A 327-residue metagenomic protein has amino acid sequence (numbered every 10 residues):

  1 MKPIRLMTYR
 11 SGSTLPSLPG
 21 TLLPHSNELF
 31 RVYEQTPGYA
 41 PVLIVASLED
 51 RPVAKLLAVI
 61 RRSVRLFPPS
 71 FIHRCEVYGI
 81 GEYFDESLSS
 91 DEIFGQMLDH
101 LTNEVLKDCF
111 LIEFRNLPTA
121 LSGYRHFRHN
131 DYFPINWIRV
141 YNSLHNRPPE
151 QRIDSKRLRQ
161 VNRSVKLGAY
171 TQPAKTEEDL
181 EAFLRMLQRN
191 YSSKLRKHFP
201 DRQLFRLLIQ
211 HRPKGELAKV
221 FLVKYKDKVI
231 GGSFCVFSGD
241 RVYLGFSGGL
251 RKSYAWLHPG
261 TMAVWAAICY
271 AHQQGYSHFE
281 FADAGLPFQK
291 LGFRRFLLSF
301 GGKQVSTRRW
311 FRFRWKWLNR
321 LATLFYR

Functional and structural regions predicted by a protein language model:
K2-R65, N116-S253: A conserved beta-strand-loop-helix scaffold within acyl/acetyltransferase catalytic domains
Y39-P41, L106-C109, A218, Q273-Y276: Short, high-confidence coil segments that cap the C-terminus of an alpha-helix and link into the following beta-strand
P52, Y83-D85, G95-H100, R206-K316: Aromatic (often tryptophan-rich) hydrophobic motifs at membrane interfaces
L57-V64, F127-P149, Q273-R327: Active-site/acyl-donor-binding loops of N-acyltransferases
I72-L117: A gly/proline- and charged-residue-enriched helix-loop-helix capping module
S87-D91, H198, L257: Flexible, glycine- and charge-enriched loops at secondary-structure boundaries
L111-F114, Q172, F279-A282: Short catalytic-loop micro-motif centered on adjacent basic/acidic residues
